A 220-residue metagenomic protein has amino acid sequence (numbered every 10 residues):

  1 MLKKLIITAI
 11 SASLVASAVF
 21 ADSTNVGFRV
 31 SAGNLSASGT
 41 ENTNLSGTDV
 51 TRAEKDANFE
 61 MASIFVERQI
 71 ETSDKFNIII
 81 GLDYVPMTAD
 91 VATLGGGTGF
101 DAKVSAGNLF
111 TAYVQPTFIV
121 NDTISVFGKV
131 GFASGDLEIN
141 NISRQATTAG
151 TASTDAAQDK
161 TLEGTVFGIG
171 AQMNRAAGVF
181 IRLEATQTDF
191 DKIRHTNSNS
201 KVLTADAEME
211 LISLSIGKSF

Functional and structural regions predicted by a protein language model:
L2, A18-F220: Gram-negative outer-membrane beta-barrel domains
L2-T8: Sec-dependent signal peptide recognition, specifically the positively charged N-region followed immediately by
T8-L14: Bacterial N-terminal signal peptides
